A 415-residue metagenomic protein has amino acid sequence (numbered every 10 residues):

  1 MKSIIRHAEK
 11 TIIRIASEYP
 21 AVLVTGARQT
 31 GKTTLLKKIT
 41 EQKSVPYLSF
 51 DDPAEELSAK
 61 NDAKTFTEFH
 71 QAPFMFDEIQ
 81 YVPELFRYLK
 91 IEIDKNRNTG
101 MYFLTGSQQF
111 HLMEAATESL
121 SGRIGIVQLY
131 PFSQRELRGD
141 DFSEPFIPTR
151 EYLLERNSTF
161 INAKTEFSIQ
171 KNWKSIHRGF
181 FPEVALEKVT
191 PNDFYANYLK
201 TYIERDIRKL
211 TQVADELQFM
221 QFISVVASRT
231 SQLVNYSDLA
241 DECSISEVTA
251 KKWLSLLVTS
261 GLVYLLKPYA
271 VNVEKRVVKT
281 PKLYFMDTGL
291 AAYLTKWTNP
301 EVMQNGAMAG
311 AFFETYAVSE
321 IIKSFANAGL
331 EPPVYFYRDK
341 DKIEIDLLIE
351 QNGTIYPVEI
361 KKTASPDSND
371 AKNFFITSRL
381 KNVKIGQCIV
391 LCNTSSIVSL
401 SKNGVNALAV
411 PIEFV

Functional and structural regions predicted by a protein language model:
M1-I13: N-terminal pre-Walker A segment at the start of P-loop NTPase domains
V24: Hydrophobic anchor at the beta1->P-loop junction of P-loop NTPases
K32: Conserved lysine of the Walker
L35, I39: Hydrophobic positions on the alpha1 helix immediately C-terminal to the Walker A/P-loop
F86-L104, Q108, E118: Conserved catalytic/switch belt of AAA+ P-loop NTPases
E114-S228, Q232: Interdomain motor-coupling "hinge/lid" segment immediately C-terminal to the ATP-binding subdomain of NTP-driven enzymes
E151-E155, T394-V415: Domain-level recognition of nuclease-like catalytic cores that cleave nucleotide substrates
A185-I355: Accessory nucleic acid-recognition modules appended to NTPase machines
